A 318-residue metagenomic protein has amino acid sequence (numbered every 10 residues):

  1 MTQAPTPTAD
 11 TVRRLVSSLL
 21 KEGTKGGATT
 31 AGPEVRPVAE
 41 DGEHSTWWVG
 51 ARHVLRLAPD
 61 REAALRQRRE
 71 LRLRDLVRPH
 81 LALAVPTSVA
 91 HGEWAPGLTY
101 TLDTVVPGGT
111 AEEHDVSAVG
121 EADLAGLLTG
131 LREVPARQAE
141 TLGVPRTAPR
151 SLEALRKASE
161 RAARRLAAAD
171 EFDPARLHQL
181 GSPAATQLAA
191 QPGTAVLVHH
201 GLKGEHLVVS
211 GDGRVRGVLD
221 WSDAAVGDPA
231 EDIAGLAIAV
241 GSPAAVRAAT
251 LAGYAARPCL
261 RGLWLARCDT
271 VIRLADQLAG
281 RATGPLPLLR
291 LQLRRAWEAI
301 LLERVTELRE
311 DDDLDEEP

Functional and structural regions predicted by a protein language model:
P5-A31, E93-W94, P107, S117 (+7 more regions): An alpha-helical support segment within catalytic cores of ATP-dependent transferases
A9-R13, L71, R247-A248: Short, surface-exposed alpha-helical segments at coil->helix boundaries
E34-S151: ATP-binding pocket architecture of kinase catalytic cores
R36, G42-V49, L55, P183-E231: Active-site acidic catalytic loop and adjacent metal/ATP-binding pocket of ATP-dependent phosphoryl transfer enzymes
R61, G108-G109, G213, S242-A244: Short, charged/polar surface micro-motifs in flexible loops or helix N-caps
Q67, G120-L124, L177, R267 (+1 more regions): Hydrophobic packing residues in well-ordered alpha-helices of helical domains and bundles
R72, V119-G120, I233-A237, Q292: Glycine-rich, phosphate-binding/catalytic loops in enzymes
A230-A282, R294: Active-site activation/catalytic loop segments of kinase-like enzymes and analogous catalytic loops in related
